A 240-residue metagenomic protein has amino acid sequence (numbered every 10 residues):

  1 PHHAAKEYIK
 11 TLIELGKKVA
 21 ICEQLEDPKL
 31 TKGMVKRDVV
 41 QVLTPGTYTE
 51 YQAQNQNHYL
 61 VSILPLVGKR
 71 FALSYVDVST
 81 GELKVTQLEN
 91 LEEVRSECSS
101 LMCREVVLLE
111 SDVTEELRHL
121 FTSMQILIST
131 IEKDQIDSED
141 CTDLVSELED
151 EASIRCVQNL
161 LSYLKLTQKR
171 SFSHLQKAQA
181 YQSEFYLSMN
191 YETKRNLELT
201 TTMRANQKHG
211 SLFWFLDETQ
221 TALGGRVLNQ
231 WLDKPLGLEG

Functional and structural regions predicted by a protein language model:
P1-G240: Charged catalytic and DNA/RNA-contacting regions of genome-maintenance and nucleic-acid-processing enzymes
